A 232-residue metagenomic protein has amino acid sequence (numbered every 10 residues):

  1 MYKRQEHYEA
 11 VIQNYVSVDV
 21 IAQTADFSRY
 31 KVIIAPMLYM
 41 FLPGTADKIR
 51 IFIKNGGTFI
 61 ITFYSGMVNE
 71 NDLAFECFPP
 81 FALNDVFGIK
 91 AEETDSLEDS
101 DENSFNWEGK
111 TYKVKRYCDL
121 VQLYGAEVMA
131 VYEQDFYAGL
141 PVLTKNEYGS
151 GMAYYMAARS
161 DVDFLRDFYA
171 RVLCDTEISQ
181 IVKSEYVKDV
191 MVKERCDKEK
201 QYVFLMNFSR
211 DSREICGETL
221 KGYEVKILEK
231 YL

Functional and structural regions predicted by a protein language model:
M1-L232: Carbohydrate-binding surfaces of carbohydrate-active enzymes
